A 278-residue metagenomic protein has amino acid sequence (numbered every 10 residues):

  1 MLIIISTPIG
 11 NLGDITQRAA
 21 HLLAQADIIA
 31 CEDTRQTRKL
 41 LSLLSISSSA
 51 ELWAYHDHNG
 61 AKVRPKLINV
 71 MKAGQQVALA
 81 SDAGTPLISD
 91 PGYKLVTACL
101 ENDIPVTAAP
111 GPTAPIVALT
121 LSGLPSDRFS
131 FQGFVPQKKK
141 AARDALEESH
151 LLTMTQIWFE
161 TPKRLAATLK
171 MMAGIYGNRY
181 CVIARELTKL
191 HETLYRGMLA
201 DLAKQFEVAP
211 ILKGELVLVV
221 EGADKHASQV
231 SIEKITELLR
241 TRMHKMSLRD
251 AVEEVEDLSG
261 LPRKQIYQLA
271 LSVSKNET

Functional and structural regions predicted by a protein language model:
M1-H56: Glycine-rich, flexible N-terminal cofactor/catalytic loop recognition
L2, Q76, T155, P162-T278: A contiguous loop/helix-start segment that scaffolds small-molecule binding in enzyme catalytic cores
L23-I29, D103-T107, T155-Q156: Short active-site oxyanion
E32, Y55, A80-D82, T107-A109 (+1 more regions): Structural motif
R35-T37, G84, A114, R164 (+1 more regions): Alpha-helix capping/helix-boundary segments
A54-A61, V135-K138: Conserved helicase motor
R64-T113: Glycine/small-residue-rich loop that forms an oxyanion/phosphate-binding "nest" at active or ligand-binding sites
K94-L152: Class I SAM-dependent methyltransferase SAM-binding "motif I" and its flanking Rossmann-like core
